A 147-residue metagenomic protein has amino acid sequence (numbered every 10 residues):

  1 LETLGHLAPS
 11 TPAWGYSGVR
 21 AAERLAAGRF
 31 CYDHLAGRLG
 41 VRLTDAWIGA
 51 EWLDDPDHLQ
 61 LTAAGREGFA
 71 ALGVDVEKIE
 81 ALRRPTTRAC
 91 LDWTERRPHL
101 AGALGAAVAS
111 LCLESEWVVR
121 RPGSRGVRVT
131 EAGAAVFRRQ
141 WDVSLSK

Functional and structural regions predicted by a protein language model:
L1-D55, V74-A107, L111-P122, S144-K147: Amphipathic alpha-helical dimerization/coiled-coil segments that flank or bridge DNA-binding/regulatory modules
P56-G73, P122-W141: Accessory beta->alpha helical hairpin/"wing" motif in late/C-terminal subdomains of nucleic-acid enzymes
